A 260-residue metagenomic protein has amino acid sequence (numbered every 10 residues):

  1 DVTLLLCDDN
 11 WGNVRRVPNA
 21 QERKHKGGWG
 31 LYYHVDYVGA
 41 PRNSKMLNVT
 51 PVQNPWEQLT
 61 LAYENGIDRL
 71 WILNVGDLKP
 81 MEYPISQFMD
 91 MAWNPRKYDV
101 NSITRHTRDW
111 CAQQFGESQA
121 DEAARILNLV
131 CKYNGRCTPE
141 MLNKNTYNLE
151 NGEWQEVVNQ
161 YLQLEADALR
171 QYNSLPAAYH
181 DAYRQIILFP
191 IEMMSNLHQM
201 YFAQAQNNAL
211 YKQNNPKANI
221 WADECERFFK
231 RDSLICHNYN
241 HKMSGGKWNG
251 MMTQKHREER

Functional and structural regions predicted by a protein language model:
D1-R260: Substrate-binding groove of N-acetylhexosamine-processing glycoside hydrolases
